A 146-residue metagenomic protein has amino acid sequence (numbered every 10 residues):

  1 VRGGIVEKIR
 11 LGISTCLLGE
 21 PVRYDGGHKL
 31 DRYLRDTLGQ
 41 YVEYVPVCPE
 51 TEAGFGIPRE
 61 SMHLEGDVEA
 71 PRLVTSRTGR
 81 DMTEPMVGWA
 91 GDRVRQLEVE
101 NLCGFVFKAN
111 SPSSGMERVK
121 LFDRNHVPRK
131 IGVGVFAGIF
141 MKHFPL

Functional and structural regions predicted by a protein language model:
V1-I5: Short, Lys/Arg-enriched N-terminal segments with co-localized hydrophobic residues within the first ~10-30 amino acids
E7-L11: Extreme N-terminal starter segment of soluble prokaryotic enzymes
S14-T15, C48, V106-N110: Short beta-strand segments
L18-G26: Short N-terminal binding/cap micro-motifs at the start of the first secondary-structure element
G27-V45: Short catalytic helix/loop segments, enriched in acidic residues and glycine and frequently bearing histidine
P49-E69: Short, surface-exposed acidic-centric catalytic microdomains
T78-V99: Glycine-rich anion/phosphate-binding loops
R93-L146: Internal, conserved structured core segments that host functional sites
